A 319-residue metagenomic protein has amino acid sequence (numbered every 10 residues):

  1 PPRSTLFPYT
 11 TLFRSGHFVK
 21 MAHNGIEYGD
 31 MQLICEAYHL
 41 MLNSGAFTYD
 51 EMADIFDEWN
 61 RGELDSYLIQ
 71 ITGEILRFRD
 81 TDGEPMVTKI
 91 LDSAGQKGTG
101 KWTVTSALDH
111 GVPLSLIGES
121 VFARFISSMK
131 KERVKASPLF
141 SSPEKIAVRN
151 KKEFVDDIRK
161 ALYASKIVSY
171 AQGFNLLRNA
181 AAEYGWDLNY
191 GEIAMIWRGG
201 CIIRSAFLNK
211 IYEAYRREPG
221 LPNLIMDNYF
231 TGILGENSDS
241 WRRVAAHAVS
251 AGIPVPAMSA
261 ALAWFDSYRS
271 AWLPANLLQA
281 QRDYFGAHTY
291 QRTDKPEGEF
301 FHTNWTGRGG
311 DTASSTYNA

Functional and structural regions predicted by a protein language model:
P1-L12: Short, small-residue-biased leader/transition segments that mark boundaries at the very start of proteins
T10-A319: NAD(P)-dependent dehydrogenase/reductase Rossmann-like domain
